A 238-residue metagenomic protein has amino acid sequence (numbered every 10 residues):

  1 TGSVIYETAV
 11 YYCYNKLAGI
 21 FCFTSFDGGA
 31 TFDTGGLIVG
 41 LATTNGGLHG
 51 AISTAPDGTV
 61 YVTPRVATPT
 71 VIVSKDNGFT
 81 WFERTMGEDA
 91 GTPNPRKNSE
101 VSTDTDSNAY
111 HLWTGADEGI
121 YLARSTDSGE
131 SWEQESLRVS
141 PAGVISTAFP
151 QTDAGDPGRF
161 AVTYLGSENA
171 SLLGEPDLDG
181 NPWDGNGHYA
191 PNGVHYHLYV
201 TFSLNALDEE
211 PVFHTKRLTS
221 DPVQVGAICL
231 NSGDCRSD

Functional and structural regions predicted by a protein language model:
T1-D238: Extracellular, repeat-based ectodomains that mediate carbohydrate processing or recognition
